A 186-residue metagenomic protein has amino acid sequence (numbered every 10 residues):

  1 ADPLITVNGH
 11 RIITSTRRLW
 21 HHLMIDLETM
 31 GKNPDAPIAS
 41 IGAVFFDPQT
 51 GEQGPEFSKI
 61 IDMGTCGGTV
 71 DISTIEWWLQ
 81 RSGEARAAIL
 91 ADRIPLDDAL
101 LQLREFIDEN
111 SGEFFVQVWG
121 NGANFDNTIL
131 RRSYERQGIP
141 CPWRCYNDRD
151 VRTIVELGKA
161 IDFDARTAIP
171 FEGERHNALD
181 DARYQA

Functional and structural regions predicted by a protein language model:
A1-L19: Non-catalytic pre-domain segments flanking phosphatase-related domains
L19-G120: Conserved non-catalytic scaffold segment of RNase H-like nuclease domains
D26-E28, D126, D150, D181: Acidic active-site catalytic centers that drive phospho-/nucleotidyl reactions and related ester hydrolyses
P34-A36, Y134, G158: Short, function-defining helix-loop hinge/capping sites that tune catalysis or transport
I107, N124-Y146: Substrate-recognition/cap helix-loop segment adjacent to the acidic, metal-dependent catalytic center of Asp-based
Q117-N124, T128-I129, S133, F163-A186: Acidic, Mg2+-coordinating catalytic module of metal-dependent nucleases/exonucleases that use a two-metal-ion mechanism
P142-D162: Short, flexible loop segments at boundaries between secondary-structure elements
